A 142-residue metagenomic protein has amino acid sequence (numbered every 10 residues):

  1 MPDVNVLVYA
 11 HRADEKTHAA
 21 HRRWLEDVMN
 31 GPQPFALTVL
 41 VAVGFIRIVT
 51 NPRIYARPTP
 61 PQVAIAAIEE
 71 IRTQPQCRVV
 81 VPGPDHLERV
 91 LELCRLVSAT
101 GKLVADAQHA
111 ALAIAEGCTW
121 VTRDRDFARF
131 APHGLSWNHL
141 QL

Functional and structural regions predicted by a protein language model:
M1-L37, P52-A66: Short, well-structured N-terminal submotif of metal-dependent ribonuclease cores
V6, V41, D85-H86, Q108-H109 (+1 more regions): Alpha-helix capping/helix-boundary segments
G31-P32, Q74-P75, A115-E116, H133: Structured helix-beta-strand junction loops
A36-V39, T122-R123: Short beta-strand segments at enzyme active-site cores
P58, Q76-V121: Active-site neighborhoods of divalent-metal-dependent phosphate/nucleic-acid chemistry enzymes
I71: Ligand-binding beta-strand-loop-alpha-helix segment within the catalytic cores of soluble metabolic enzymes
A110-L142: Acidic, PIN/NYN-like endoribonuclease modules and their adjacent C-terminal/linker elements
